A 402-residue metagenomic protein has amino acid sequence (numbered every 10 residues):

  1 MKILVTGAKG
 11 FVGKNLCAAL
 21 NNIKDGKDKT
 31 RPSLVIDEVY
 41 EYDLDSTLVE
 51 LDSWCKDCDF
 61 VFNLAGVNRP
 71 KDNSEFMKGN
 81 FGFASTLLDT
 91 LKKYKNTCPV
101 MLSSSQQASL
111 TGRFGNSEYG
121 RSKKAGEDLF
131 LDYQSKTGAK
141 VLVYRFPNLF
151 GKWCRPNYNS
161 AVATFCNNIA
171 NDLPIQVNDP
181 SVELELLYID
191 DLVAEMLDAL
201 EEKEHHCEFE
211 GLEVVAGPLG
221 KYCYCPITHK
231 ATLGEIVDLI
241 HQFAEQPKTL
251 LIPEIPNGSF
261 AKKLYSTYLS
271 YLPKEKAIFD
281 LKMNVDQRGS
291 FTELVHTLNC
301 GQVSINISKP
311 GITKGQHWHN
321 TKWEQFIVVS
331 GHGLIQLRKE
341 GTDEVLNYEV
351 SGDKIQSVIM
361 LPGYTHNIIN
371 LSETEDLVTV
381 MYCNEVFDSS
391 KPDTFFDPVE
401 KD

Functional and structural regions predicted by a protein language model:
M1-G26: N-terminal Rossmann NAD(P)H-binding glycine-rich loop of SDR-like oxidoreductase domains
D43-T86, T90-Y94, Q107-F114: NAD(P)H-binding glycine-rich loop region in Rossmannoid oxidoreductase-like domains and their noncatalytic homologs
S85-E127, Q134-T137, L142: Conserved Rossmann-fold NAD(P)-dependent oxidoreductase catalytic core, especially the SDR/UDP-sugar
D128-W153, L173-V182: Conserved beta-loop-beta element that borders a ligand/cofactor-binding pocket
P147, T164-L187, A199, C207 (+1 more regions): A conserved pocket-lining segment of Rossmann-fold NAD(P)-dependent short-chain dehydrogenase/reductase
D198, E202-K282: Mid/C-terminal beta-alpha module of Rossmann-like enzyme folds, strongest in SDR-family dehydrogenases/epimerases
E275-Q316: A short glycine-rich, His/Asp/Glu-containing loop-to-beta-strand
T342-E344, I369-D402: Double-stranded beta-helix
